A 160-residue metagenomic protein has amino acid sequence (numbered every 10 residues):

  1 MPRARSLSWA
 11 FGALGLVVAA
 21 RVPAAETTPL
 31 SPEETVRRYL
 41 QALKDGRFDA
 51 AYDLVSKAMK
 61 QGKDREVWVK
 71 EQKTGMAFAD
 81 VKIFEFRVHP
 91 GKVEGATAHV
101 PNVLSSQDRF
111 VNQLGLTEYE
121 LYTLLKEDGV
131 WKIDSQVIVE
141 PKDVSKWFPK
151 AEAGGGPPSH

Functional and structural regions predicted by a protein language model:
M1-F11: Bacterial N-terminal signal peptides that target proteins for export
G15-L16, K132: Gram-positive Sec-dependent secretion signals
A19-A20: N-terminal signal peptide c-region/cleavage motif recognized by signal peptidases
T27, E33-R38, D45-L104: Short solvent-exposed beta->alpha transition segments
K92-H160: Exposed beta-sheet edge and beta->alpha loop/turn motif
